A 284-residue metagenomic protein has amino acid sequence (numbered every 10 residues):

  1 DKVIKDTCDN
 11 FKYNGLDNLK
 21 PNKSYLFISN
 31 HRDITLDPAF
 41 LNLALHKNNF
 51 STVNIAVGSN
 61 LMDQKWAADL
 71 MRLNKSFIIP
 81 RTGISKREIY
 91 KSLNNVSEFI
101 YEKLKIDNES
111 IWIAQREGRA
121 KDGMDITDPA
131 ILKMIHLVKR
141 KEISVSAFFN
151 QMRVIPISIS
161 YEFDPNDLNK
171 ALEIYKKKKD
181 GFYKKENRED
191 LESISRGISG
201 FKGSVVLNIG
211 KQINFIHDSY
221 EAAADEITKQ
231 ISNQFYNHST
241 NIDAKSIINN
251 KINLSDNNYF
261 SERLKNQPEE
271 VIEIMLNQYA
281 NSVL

Functional and structural regions predicted by a protein language model:
D1-Y25, H31-N54, S59-K65, N94-I111 (+2 more regions): Membrane-interfacial terminal anchoring regions of lipid-handling membrane enzymes
N54-K65, D69-T82, K86-Y90: Conserved nucleotide-cofactor-binding alpha/beta core module
Q115: Active-site-proximal binding-pocket segments
